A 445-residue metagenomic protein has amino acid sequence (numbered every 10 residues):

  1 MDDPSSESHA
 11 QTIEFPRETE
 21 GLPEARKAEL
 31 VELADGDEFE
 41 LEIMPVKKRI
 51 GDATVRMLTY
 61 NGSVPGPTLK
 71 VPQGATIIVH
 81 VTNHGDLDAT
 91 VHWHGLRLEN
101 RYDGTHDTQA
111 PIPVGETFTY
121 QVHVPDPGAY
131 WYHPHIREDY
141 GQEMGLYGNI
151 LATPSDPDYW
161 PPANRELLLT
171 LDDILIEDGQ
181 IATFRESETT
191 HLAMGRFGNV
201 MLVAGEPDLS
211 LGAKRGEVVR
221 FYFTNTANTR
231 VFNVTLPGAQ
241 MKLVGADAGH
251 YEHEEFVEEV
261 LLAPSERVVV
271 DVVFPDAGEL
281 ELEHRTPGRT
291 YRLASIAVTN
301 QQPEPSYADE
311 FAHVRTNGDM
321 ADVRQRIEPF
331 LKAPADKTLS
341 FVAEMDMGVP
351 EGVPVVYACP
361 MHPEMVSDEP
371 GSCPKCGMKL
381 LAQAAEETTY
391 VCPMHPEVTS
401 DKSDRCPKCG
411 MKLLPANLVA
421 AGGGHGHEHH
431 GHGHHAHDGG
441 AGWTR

Functional and structural regions predicted by a protein language model:
M1-E40, M44, Q142-I176, E252-V355 (+2 more regions): Extended terminal and domain-junction accessory segments
F39-D158, R230-V260, L280-Y291, E351 (+1 more regions): Histidine- and aromatic-enriched segments that form or immediately flank copper-ligand environments
G74-A75, E116, V124-Y130, G216-E217 (+5 more regions): Short tyrosine-centred short linear motifs in exposed loops/low-complexity segments
R165-E217, T224-A227, A343-D346: Acidic-aromatic/histidine active-site loop/patch
V353-V356, P370, T389, S403: Residues immediately within or flanking Cys/His clusters that coordinate Zn2+ in small zinc-binding modules
C359, C373, C392, C406: Short cysteine-rich clusters marking metal-coordination/redox-active sites
M361-E364, M378, M394-E397, M411: Short Cys/His-rich local motifs and their 1-3 flanking residues in nucleic-acid-associated proteins and small
M365-E369, A382-Q383, V398-K402, P415-A416: Short, non-ligating residues that shape and space the ligands of small metal-coordination modules and catalytic
